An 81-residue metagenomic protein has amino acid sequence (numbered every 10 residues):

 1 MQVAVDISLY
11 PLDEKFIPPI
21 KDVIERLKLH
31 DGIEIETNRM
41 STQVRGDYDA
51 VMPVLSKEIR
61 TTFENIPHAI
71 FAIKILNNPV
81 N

Functional and structural regions predicted by a protein language model:
M1-N81: Charge-rich, low-complexity N-terminal segments
